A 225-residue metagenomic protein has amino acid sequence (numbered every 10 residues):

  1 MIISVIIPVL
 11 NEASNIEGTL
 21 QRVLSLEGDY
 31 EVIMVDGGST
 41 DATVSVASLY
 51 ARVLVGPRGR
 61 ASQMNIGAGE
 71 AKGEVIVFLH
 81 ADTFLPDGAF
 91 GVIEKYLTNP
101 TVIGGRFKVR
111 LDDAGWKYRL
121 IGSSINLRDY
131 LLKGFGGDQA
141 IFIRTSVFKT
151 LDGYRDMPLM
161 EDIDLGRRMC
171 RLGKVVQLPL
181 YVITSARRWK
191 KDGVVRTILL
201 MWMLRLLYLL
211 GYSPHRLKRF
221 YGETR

Functional and structural regions predicted by a protein language model:
I2-S4, E31, D164: Cell-envelope/extracellular polymer assembly enzymes that use nucleotide-activated donors
I6, N11-S25: Short, well-formed alpha-helical segments that are part of the catalytic scaffolds of diverse glycosyltransferases
S14-G18, D41-L49, G88: Acidic helix N-cap motif at the loop->helix transition within catalytic regions of sugar-transfer enzymes
D36-V44, T83: A conserved acidic beta->alpha catalytic loop
V55-A71: Glycine-rich, basic loop-to-helix element that forms the pyrophosphate-binding segment of sugar-nucleotide handling
I76: Short aromatic/hydrophobic "clamp" motif used to bind/position activated sugar donors
G88-K117: Conserved donor NDP-sugar-binding/catalytic core segment of glycosyltransferases
R167-R225: Hydrophobic helical membrane-anchoring modules
